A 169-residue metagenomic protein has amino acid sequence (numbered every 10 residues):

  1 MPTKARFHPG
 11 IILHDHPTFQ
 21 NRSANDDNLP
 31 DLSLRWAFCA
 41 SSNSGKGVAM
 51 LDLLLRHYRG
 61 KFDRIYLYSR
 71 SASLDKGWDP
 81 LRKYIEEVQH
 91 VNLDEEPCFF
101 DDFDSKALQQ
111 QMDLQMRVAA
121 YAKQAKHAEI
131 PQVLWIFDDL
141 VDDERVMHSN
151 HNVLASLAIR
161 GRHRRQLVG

Functional and structural regions predicted by a protein language model:
M1, L13-D15, D94, C98 (+1 more regions): Intrinsic disorder/low-complexity detector
T3-I12, L34-C39, L53, D63-R64: Signal-peptide-cleavage-adjacent N-terminal segments of secreted and extracellular proteins
R6-P30, L51-L54: Pre-Walker A adenine-sensing motif
S23, L34-R56, G60, R70-L74 (+1 more regions): Conserved P-loop NTPase motor cores
G60-L81, E86: AAA+/P-loop NTPase substrate/partner-engagement loops
P80-L81, E86-V88, N150, A155-L157: Alpha-helix boundary/interfacial micro-motifs
V91-K106: Short acidic-hydrophobic, aromatic-tinged amphipathic segments that line or gate anion-handling sites
